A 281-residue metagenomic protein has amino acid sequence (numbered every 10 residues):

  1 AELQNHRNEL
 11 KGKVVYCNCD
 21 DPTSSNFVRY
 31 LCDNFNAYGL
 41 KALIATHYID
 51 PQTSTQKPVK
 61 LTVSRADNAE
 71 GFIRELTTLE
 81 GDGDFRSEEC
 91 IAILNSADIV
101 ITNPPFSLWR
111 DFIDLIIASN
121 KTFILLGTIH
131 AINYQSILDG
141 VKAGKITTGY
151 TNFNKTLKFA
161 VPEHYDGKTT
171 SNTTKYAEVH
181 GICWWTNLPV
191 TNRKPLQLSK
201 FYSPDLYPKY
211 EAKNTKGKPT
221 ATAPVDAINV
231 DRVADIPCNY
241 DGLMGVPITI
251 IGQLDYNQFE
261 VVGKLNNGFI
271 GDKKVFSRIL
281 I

Functional and structural regions predicted by a protein language model:
A1-I281: Class I S-adenosyl-L-methionine-dependent methyltransferase catalytic core
